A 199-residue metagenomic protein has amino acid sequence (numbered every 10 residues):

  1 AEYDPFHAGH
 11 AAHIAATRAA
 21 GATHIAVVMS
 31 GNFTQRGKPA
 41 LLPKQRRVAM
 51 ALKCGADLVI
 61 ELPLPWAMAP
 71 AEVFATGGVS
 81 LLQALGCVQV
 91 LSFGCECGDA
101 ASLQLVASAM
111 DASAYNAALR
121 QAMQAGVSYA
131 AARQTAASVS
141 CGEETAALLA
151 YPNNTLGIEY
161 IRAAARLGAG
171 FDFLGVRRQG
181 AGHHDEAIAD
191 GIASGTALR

Functional and structural regions predicted by a protein language model:
A1-R47: N-terminal catalytic cores of NTP/NDP-binding nucleotidyl/phosphoryl-transfer enzymes
R18, L52, Q83-A84: Non-catalytic positions within long, well-ordered alpha-helices that form the structural scaffold/packing of enzyme
A20-A22, A56, C87-V88: Short, high-confidence coil segments that cap the C-terminus of an alpha-helix and link into the following beta-strand
H24-A26, V59, V90: Structural preference for beta-strand elements that scaffold enzyme active sites
L42-R46, C54, A69, V73 (+1 more regions): Generic alpha-helix structural propensity
R46-A49, A114-Y115: Acidic, Ser/Thr-rich peripheral helices and adjacent loops at domain boundaries
V48-L64: A glycine-rich helix N-cap at a beta->alpha junction
E61-R199: Active-site cores that bind ATP or allylic diphosphates and position pyrophosphate for catalysis
